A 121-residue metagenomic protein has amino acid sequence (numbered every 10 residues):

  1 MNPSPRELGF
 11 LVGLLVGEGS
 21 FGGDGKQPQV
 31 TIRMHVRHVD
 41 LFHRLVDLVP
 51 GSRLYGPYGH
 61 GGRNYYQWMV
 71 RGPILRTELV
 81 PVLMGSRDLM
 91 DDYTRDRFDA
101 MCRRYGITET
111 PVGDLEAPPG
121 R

Functional and structural regions predicted by a protein language model:
M1-R121: Internal intein/HINT superfamily modules and their associated LAGLIDADG
